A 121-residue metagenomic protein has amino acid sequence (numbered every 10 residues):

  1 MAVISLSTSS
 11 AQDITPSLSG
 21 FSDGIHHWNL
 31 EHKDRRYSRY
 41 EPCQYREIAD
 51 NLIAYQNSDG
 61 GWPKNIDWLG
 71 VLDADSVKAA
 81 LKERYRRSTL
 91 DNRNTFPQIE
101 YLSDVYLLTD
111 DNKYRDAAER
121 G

Functional and structural regions predicted by a protein language model:
M1, G20-D23, A74: Short hydrophobic/aromatic-rich motifs at helix boundaries and adjacent loops
M1-D13: Bacterial Sec-dependent N-terminal signal peptides
D13-G24, D34-E41, A80-T95: Solvent-exposed loop and edge beta-strand segments that line ligand/cofactor-binding and catalytic clefts
G24-Y40, I48, I53-A54, F96-D111: Well-ordered alpha-helical scaffold segments within catalytic/enzyme domains
Q56-G121: Extended ligand-binding groove/face enriched in aromatic
